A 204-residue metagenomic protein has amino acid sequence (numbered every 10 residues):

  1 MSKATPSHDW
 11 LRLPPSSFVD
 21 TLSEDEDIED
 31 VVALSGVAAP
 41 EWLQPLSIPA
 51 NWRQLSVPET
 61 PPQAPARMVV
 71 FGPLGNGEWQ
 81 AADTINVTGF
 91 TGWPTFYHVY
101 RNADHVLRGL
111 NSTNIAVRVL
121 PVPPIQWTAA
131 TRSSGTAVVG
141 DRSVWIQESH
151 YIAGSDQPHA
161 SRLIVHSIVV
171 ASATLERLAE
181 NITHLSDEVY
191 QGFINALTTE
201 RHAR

Functional and structural regions predicted by a protein language model:
M1-Q80, T136-W145, S155-R204: N-terminal targeting sequences that direct proteins away from the cytosol to non-cytosolic compartments
N51, N86-V87, Y151-I152: A short, sequence-level motif marking secondary-structure junctions
Q54, T91-F96, P123-A129, E176: A generic structural micro-environment signature that highlights single residues at secondary-structure boundaries
A66-Y100: A short acidic-to-branched-hydrophobic micro-motif
N86-T88, R132-S134, S167: Residues in well-ordered beta-strands of folded domains
R101-D156, N195-R204: Signature of long, low-cysteine stretches enriched in small and polar/charged residues
